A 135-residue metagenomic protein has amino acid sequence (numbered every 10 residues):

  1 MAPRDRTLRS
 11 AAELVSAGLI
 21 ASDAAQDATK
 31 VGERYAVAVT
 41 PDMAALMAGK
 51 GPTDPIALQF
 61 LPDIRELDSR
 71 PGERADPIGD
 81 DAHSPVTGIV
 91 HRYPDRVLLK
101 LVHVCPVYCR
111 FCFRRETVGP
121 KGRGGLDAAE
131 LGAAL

Functional and structural regions predicted by a protein language model:
M1-H91: Flexible, acidic/Gly-rich N-terminal and inter-domain linker regions that tether and position cofactor-handling modules
L61, P71-E73, P77-K100, R110-L135: Conserved Radical SAM active-site core
V104-Y108: Short pre-active-site segment immediately N-terminal to redox-active cysteine/selenocysteine motifs in thiol-based
